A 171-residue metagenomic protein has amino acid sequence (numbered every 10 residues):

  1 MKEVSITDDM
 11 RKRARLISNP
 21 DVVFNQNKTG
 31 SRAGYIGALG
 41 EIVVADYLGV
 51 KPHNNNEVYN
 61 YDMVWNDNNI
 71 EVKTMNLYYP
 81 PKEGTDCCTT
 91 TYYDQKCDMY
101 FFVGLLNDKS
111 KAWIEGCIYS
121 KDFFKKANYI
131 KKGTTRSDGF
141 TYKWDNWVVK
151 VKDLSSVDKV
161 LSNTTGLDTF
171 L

Functional and structural regions predicted by a protein language model:
M1-N66, K73-L171: Nucleic-acid endonuclease domains
